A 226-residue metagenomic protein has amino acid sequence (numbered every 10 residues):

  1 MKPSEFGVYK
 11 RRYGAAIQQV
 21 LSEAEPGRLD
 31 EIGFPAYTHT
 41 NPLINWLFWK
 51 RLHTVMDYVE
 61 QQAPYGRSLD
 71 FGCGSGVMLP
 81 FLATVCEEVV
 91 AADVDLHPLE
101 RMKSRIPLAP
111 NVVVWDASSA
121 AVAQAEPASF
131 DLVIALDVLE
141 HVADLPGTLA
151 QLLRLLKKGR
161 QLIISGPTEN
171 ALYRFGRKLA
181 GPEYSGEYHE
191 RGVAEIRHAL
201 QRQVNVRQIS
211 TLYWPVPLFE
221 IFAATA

Functional and structural regions predicted by a protein language model:
M1-A128, L132, P146-L149, I164-N170 (+1 more regions): Conserved N-terminal segment of class I S-adenosyl-L-methionine
L132-V138: A short beta-strand submotif of the Rossmann-like class I SAM-dependent methyltransferase core that lines
H141: Di-metal (Zn2+ and/or Mg2+/Mn2+) metal-binding site signature of metallo-dependent hydrolases with the MBL/beta-CASP
P146-K158: A short glycine-rich, Lys/Arg-flanked "PGG" loop and its adjoining helix->strand segment in the class I
Y173-K178, F219: Short aromatic-enriched loop/helix-cap "lid" or pocket-rim segments at secondary-structure transitions that line
